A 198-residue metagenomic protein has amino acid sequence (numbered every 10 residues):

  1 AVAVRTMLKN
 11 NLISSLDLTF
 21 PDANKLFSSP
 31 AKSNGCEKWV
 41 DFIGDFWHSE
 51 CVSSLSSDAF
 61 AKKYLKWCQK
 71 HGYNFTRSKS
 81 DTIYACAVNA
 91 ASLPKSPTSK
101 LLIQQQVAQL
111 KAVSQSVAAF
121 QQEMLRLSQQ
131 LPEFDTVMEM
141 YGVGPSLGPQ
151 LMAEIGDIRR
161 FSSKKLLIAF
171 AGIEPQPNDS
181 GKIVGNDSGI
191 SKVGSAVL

Functional and structural regions predicted by a protein language model:
A1-L198: A detector of single, family-specific signature residues that are central to catalytic or substrate-handling motifs
